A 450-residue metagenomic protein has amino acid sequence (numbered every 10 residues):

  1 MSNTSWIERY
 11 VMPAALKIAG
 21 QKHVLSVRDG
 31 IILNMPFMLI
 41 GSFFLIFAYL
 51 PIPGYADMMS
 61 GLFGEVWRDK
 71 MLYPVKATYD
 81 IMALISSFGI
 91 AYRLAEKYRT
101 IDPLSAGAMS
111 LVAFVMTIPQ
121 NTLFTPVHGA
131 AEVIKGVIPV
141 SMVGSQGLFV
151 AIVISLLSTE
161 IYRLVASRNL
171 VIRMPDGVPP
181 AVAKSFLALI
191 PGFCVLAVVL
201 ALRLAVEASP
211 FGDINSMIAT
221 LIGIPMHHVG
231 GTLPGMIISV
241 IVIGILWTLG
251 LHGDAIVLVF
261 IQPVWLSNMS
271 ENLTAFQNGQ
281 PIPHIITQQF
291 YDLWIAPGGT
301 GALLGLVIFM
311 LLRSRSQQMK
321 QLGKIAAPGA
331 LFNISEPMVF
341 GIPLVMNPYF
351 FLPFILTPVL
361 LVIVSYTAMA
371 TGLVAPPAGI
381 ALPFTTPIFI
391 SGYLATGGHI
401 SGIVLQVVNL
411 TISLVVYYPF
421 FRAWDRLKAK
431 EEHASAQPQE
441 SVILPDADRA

Functional and structural regions predicted by a protein language model:
M1-Q21, S60, S167-P175, P210-N215 (+1 more regions): Short, membrane-interfacial amphipathic segments enriched in basic
S2-I18, P53, D57-D69, L273-I282 (+3 more regions): Transmembrane alpha-helical segments and their short flanking loops that form helix-hairpins/helix-helix interfaces
G20-I172, V345: Early transmembrane hairpin of solute transport permeases
K22, G30, P36, I46-L72 (+2 more regions): Helix-loop-helix hairpins and the membrane-proximal interhelical loops of multi-pass alpha-helical transport proteins
N34-Y49, I85-R93, M109-N121, V150-R163 (+5 more regions): Hydrophobic core segments of alpha-helical transmembrane domains in multi-pass membrane transport and ion-translocation
A48-P51, Y55-A56, L94-D102, V165-M174 (+8 more regions): Membrane-interfacial segments
L84-L94, A108, V112, N278-Y349 (+1 more regions): Alpha-helical membrane segments and immediately flanking helix-loop junctions that form or couple to the substrate/ion
P103, N121-P234: Membrane-interface helix-loop-helix junctions at boundaries between adjacent transmembrane segments
